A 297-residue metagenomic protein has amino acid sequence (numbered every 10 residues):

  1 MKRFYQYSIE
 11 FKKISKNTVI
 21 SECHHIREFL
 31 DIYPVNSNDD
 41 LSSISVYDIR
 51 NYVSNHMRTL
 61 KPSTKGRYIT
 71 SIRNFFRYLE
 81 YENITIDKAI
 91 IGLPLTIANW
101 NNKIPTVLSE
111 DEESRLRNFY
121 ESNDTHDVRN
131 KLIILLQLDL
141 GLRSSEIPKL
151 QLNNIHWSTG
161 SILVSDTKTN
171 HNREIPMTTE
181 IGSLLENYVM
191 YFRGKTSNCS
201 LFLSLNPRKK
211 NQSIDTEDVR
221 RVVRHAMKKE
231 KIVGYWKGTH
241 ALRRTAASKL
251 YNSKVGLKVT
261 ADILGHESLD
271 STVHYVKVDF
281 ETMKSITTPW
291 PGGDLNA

Functional and structural regions predicted by a protein language model:
M1-A297: Conserved catalytic core of the tyrosine transesterase superfamily
